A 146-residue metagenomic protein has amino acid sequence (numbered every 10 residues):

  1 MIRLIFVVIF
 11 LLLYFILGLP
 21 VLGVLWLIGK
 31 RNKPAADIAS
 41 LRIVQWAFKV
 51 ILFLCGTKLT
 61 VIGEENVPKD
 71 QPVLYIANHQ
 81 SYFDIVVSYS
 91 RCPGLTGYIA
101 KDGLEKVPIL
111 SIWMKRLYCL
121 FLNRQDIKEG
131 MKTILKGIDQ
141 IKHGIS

Functional and structural regions predicted by a protein language model:
M1-T60, I112-W113: A transmembrane-helix-recognition feature enriched in membrane-embedded lipid enzymes and envelope glyco-/phospholipid
L54-S146: Soluble catalytic domains of membrane acyltransferases
